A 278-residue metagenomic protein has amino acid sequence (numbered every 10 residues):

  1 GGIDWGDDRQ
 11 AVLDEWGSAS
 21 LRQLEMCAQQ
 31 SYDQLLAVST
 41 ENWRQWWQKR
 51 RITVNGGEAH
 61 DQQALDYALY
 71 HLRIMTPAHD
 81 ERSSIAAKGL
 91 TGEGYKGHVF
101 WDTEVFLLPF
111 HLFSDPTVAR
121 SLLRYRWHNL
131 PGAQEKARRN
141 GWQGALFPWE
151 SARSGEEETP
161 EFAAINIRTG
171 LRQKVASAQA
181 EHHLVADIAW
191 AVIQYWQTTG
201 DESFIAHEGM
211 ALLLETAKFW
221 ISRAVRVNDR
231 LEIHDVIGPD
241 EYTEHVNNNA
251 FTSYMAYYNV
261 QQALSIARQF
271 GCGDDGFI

Functional and structural regions predicted by a protein language model:
G1-Y95: Acidic/polar, glycine-enriched structural segments that form the non-catalytic walls/loops of the carbohydrate-binding
R50-T53, Y70-M75, V105-P116, D187-E202 (+2 more regions): Well-ordered alpha-helical scaffold segments within catalytic/enzyme domains
V54-Q62, A78-E81, F113-L123, W196-A211 (+1 more regions): Structural helix-adjacent loops and short alpha-helical linkers that scaffold large soluble proteins
G57, T91-W101, L171-H183, E241-S253: Solvent-exposed loop and edge beta-strand segments that line ligand/cofactor-binding and catalytic clefts
Q63, H98-E104, S114, A180-D187 (+2 more regions): Aromatic- and histidine-enriched alpha-helix N-cap/loop-to-helix transition segments that scaffold the rims
L69, I74-T76, G89, G94 (+5 more regions): Short, flexible loop/turn elements at secondary-structure junctions
T76-T91, T117-W190, W196, S203-I205 (+2 more regions): Helix-terminus loop motifs that line ligand-binding clefts
F219-I278: Acidic/histidine-rich catalytic neighborhood
